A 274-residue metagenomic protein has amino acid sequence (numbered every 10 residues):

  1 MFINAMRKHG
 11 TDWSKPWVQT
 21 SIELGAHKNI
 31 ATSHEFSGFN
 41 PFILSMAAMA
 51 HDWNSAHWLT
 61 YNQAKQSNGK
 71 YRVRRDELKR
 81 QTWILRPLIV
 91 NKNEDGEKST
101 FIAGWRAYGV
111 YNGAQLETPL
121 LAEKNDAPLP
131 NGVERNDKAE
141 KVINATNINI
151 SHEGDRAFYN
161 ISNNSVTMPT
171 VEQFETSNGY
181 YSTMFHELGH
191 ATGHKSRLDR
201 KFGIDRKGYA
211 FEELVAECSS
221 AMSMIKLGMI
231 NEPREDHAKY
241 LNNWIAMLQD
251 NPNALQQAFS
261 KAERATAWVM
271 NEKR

Functional and structural regions predicted by a protein language model:
M1-R274: N-terminal accessory/interface modules of nucleic-acid-binding and processing proteins
